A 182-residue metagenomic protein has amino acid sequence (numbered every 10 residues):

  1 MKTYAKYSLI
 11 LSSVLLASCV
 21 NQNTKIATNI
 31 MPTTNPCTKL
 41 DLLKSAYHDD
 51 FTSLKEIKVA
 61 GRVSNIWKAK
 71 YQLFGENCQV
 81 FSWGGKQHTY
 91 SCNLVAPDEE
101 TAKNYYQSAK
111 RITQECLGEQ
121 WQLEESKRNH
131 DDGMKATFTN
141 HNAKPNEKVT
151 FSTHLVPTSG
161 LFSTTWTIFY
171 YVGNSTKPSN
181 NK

Functional and structural regions predicted by a protein language model:
M1-L9: Bacterial N-terminal signal peptides that target proteins for export
S8-L16: Bacterial N-terminal signal peptides
V20-H88: N-terminal leader/targeting segments
P36-K44, H48-G61, E99-Y106, L123-F138 (+1 more regions): Negatively charged, low-complexity tracts enriched in Asp/Glu with abundant Ser/Thr
G75-K135: Long, charged/polar, surface-exposed segments that mediate recognition or autoinhibition
I112, C116-K182: A charged, solvent-exposed segment within the mature domains of Sec-exported extracytoplasmic proteins
